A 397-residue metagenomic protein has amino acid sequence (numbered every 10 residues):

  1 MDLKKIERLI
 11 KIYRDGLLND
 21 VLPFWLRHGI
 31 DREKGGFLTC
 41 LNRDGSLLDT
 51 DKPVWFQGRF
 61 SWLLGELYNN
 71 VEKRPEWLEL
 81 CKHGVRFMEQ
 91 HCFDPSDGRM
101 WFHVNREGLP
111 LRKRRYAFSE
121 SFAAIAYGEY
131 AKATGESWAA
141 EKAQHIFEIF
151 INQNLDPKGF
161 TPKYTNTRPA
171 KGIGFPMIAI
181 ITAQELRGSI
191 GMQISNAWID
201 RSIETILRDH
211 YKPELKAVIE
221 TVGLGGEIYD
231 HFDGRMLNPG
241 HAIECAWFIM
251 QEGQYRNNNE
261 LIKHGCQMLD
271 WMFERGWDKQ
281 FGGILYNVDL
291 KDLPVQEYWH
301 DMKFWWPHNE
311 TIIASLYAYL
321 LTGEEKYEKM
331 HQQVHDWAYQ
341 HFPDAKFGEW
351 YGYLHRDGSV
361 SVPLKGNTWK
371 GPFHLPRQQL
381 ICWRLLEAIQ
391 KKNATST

Functional and structural regions predicted by a protein language model:
M1-T397: Glycan-recognition and catalytic cores of secretory/periplasmic carbohydrate-active enzymes
